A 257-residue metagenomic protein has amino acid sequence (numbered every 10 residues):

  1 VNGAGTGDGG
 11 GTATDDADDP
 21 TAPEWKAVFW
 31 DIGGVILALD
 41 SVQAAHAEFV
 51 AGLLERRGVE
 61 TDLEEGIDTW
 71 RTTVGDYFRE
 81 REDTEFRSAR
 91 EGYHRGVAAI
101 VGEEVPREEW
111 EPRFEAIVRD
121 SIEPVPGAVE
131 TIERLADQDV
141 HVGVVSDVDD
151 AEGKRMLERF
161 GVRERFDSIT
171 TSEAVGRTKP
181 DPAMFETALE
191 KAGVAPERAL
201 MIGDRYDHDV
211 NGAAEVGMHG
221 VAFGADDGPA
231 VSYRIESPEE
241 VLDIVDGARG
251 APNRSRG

Functional and structural regions predicted by a protein language model:
V1-W30, D40-S41, E133-A136, V140-G257: Asp-based, Mg2+/Mn2+-dependent phosphohydrolase catalytic module
D19-V129, E133-Q138: N-terminal helical cap/lid subdomain that shapes the substrate entry/recognition surface in HAD-like hydrolases
